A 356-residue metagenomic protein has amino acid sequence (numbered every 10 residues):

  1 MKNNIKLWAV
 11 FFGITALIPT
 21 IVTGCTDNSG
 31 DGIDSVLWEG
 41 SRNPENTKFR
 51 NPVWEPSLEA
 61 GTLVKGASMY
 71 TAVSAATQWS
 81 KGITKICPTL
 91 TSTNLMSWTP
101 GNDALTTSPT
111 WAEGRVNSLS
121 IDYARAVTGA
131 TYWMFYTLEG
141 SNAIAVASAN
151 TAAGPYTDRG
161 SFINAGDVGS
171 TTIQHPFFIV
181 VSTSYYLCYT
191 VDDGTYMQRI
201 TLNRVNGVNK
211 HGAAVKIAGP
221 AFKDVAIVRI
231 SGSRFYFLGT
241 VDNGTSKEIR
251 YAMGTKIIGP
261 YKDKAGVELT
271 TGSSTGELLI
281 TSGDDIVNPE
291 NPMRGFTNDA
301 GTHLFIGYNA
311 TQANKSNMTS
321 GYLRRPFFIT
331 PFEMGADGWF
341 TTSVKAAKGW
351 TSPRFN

Functional and structural regions predicted by a protein language model:
M1-F11: Bacterial N-terminal signal peptides that target proteins for export
V10-P19: Sec-dependent N-terminal signal peptides of Gram-positive bacterial secreted proteins and lipoproteins
T20-G24: C-terminal motif of bacterial Sec signal peptides marking the signal peptidase cleavage site
C25-N356: Carbohydrate-active catalytic/glycan-binding domains of CAZyme proteins, especially the secreted or lumenal ectodomains
